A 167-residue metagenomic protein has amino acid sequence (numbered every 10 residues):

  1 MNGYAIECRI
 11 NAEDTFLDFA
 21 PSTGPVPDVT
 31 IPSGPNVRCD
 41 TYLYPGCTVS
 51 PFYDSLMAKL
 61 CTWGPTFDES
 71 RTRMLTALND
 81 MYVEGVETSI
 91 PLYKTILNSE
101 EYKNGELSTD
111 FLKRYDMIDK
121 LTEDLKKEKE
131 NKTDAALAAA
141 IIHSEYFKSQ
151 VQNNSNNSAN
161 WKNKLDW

Functional and structural regions predicted by a protein language model:
M1-W167: Catalytic cores of soluble metabolic enzymes centered on carboxylation/carboxyl-transfer
